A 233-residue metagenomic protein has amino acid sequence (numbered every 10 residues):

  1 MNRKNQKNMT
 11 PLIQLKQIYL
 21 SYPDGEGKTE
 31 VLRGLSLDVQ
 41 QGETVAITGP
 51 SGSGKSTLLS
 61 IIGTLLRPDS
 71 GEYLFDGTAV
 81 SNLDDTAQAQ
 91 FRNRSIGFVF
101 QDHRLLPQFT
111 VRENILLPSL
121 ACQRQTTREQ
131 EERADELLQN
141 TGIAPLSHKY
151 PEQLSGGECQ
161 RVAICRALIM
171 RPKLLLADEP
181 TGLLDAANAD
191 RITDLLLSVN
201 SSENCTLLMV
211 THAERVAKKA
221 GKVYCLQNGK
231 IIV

Functional and structural regions predicted by a protein language model:
M1-S21, V233: ABC-family P-loop ATPase nucleotide-binding domain
L12-I13, I18-L226: ABC family nucleotide-binding domain
